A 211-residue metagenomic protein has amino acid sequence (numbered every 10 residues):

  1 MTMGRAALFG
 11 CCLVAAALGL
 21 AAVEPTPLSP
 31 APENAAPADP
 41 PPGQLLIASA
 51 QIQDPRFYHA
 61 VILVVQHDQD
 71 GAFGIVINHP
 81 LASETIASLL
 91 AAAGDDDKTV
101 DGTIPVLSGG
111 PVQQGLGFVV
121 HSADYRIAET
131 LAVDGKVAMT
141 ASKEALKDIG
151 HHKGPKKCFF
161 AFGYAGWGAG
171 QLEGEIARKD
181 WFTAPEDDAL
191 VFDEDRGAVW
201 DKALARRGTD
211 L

Functional and structural regions predicted by a protein language model:
M1-M3: N-terminal secretory signal peptides that target proteins for export/translocation
F9-A21: Bacterial N-terminal signal peptides
G19-L211: A short aromatic-anchored loop/beta-hairpin motif
